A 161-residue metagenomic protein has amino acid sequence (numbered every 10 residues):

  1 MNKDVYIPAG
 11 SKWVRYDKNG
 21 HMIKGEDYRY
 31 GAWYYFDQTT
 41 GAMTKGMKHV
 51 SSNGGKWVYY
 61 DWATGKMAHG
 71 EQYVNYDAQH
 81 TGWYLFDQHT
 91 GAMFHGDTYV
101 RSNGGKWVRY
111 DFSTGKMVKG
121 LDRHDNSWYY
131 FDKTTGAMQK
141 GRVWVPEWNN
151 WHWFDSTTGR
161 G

Functional and structural regions predicted by a protein language model:
M1-G161: Extracellular adhesion/carbohydrate-binding repeat motifs centered on closely spaced tryptophans
